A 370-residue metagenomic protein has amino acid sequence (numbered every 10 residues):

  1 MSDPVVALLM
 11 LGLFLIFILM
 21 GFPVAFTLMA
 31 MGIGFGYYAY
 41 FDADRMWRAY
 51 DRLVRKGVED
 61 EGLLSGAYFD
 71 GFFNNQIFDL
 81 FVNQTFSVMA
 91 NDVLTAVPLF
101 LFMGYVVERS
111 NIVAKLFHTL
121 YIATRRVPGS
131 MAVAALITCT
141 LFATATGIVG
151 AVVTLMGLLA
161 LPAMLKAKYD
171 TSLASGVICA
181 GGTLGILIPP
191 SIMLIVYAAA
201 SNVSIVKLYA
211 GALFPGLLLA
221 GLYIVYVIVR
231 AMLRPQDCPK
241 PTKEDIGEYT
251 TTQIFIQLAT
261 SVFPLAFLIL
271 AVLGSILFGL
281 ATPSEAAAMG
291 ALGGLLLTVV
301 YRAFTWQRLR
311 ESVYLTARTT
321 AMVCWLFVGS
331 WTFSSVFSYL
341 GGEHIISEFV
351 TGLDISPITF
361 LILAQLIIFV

Functional and structural regions predicted by a protein language model:
M1-V5, A67-F73, V82-D92, I205-P215 (+3 more regions): Interfacial loop-to-helix junctions that mark the boundaries of transmembrane helices in multi-pass membrane
D3-M10, V24, L80, D92-V97 (+13 more regions): Residue-level signature of transmembrane alpha-helical entry/exit and packing/kink sites in multi-pass membrane
P4-L15, F22-G71, T95-F102, L217-Y223 (+5 more regions): Hydrophobic mid-bilayer segments of alpha-helices in multi-pass membrane transport proteins, especially secondary
L11-I16, I33-Y37, T140-L141, T183 (+7 more regions): Alpha-helical transmembrane segments of multipass membrane proteins
D44, D51, G57-P162, R310-V370: Membrane-embedded alpha-helical segments and adjacent helix-loop junctions characteristic of multi-pass solute
W47, A200, K207-T319: Long, contiguous bundles of hydrophobic transmembrane helices that form the permeation core of multi-pass
N111-I112, R126, L159, A163-A174 (+1 more regions): Juxtamembrane helix-boundary/capping and inter-helix hinge elements in multi-pass membrane proteins
C139-M156, S172-K207, G211, V370: Alpha-helical transmembrane segments and, especially, the helix-loop junctions at the ends of these helices
